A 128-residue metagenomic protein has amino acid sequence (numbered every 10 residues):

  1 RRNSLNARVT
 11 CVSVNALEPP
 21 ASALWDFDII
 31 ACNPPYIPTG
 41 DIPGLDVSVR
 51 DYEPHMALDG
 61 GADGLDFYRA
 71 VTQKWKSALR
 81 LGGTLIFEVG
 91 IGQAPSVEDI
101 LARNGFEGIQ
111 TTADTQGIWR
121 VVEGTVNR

Functional and structural regions predicted by a protein language model:
R1-N127: S-adenosylmethionine
